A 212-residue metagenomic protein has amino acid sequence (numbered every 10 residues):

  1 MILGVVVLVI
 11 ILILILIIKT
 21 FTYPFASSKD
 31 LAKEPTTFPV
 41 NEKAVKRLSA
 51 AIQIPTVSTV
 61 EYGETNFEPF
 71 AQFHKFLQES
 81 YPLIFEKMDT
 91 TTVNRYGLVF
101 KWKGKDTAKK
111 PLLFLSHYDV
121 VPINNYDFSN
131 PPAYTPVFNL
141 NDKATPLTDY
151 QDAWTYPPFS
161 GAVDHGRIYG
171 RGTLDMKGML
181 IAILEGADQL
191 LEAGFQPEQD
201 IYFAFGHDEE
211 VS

Functional and structural regions predicted by a protein language model:
M1, M88, M176-M179: Detector for methionine-enriched segments
M1-I10: N-terminal Sec-pathway targeting helices
G4, E34, F38, E209-E210: Hydrophobic alpha-helical scaffolding
V9-R171, L190-E198: Acidic/His- and Gly-rich active-site-bordering loop/insert found across diverse amide/peptide-bond hydrolases
R167-S212: Acidic/histidine-rich catalytic neighborhood of metal-dependent amide-processing enzymes
